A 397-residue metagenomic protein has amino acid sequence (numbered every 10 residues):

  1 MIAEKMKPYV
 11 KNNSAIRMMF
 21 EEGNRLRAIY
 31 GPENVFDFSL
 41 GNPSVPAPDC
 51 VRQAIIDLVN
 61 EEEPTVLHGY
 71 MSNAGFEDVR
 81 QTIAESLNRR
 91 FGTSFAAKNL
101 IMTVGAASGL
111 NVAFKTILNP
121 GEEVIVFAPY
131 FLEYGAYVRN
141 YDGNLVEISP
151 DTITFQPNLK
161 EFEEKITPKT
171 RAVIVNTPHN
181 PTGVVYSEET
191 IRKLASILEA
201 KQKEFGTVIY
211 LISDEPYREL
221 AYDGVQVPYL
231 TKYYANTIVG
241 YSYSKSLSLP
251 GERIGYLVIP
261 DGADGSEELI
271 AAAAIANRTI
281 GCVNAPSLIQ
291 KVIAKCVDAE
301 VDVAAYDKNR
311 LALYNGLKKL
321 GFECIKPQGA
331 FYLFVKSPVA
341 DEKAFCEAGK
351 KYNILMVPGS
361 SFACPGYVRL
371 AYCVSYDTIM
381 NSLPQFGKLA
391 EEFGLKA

Functional and structural regions predicted by a protein language model:
M1-M19, R27-V59, A74, D78 (+1 more regions): PLP-dependent class I/II
E22: Short beta-strand-loop-alpha-helix junction that forms the active-site gateway of nucleic-acid-processing nucleases
E63: Alpha-helical substrate-binding/gating segment
V66-L67: Pre-Walker A segment
